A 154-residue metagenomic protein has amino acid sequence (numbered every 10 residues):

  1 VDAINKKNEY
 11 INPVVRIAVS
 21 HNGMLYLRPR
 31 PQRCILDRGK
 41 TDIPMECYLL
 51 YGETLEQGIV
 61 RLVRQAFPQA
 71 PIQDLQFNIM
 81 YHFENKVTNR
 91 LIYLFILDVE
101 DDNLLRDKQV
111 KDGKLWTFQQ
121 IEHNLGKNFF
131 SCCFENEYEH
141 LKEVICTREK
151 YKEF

Functional and structural regions predicted by a protein language model:
V1-D2, P29, Y81: Short hydrophobic alpha-helix segments
V1-R16: Acidic, metal-coordinating catalytic segment for phosphate/diphosphate chemistry, firing primarily on the Nudix
A3-I4, P31, Q109: Residue-level structural signal for beta-strand termini and adjacent loop
N12-M45: A glycine-rich, hydrophobic loop/mini-helix early in the fold
Q32-R33, T54-E56, V60-N103: Active-site segment of metal-dependent pyrophosphate-handling enzymes, primarily the Nudix hydrolase catalytic core
R38-T41, K86-D98, N103-F154: Nudix hydrolase/Nudix homology domain
D42-Y48, F77-M80: Short acidic, glycine/Ser/Thr-rich loop/turn "cap" segments at secondary-structure junctions
